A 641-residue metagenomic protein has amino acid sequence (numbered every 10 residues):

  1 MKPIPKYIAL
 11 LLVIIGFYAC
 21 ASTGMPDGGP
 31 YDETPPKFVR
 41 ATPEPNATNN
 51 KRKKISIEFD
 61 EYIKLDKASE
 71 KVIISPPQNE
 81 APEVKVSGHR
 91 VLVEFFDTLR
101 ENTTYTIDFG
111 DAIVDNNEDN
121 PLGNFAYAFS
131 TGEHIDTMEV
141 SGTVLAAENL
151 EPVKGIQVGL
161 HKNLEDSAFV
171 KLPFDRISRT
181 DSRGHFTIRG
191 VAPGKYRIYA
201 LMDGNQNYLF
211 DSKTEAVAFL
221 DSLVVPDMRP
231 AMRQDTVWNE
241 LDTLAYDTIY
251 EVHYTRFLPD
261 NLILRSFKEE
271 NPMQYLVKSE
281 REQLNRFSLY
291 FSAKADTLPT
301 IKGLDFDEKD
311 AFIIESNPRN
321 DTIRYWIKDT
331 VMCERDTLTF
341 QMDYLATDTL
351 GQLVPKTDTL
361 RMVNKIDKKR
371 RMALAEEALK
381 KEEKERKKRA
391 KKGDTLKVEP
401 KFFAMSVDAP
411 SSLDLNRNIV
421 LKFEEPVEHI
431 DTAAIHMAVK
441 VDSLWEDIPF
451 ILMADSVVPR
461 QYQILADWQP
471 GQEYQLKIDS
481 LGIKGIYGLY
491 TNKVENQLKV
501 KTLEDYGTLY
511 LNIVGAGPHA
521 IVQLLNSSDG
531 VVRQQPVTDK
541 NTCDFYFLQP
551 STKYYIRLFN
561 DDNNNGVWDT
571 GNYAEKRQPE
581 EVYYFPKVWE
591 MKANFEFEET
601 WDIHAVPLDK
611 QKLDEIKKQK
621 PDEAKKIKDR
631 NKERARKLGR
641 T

Functional and structural regions predicted by a protein language model:
K2-T641: N-terminal targeting or signal-anchor segments and their processing/structural boundaries
